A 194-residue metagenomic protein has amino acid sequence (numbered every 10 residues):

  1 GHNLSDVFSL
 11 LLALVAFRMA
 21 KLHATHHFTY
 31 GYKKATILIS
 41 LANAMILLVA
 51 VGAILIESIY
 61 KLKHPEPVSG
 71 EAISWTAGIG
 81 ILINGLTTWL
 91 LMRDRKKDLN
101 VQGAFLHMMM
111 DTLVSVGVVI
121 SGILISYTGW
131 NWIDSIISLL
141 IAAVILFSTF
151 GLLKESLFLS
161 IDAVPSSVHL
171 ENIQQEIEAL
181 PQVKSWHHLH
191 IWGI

Functional and structural regions predicted by a protein language model:
G1, S5, S9-I194: Alpha-helical transmembrane segments and adjacent TM-loop junctions that form the membrane-embedded core of multi-pass
